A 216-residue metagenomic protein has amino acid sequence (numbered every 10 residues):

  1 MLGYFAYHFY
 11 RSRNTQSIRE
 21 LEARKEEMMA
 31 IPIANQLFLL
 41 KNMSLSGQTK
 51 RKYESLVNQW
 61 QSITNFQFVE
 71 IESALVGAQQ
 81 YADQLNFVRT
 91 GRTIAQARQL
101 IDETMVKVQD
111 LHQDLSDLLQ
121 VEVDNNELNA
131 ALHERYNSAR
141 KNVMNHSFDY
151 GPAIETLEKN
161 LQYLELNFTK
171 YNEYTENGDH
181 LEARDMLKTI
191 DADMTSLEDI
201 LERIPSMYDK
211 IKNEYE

Functional and structural regions predicted by a protein language model:
M1-E216: Long, charged/polar, soluble alpha-helical segments
